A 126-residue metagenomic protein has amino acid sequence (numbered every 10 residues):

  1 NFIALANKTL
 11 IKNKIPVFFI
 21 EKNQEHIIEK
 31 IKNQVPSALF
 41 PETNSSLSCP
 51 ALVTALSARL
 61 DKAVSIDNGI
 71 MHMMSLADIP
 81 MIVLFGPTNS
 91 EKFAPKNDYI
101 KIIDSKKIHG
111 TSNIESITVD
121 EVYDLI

Functional and structural regions predicted by a protein language model:
N1, L60, S90-A94: Short, functional N-terminal and low-complexity linear motifs
N1, S45-S48, I114-E121: Soluble or luminal CAZymes and related metallo-dependent hydrolases
I3-G86: Donor-binding and catalytic core of enzymes assembling or modifying cell-surface/extracellular glycoconjugates
H72-I126: Nucleotide-sugar donor-binding patch of glycosyltransferase catalytic domains
